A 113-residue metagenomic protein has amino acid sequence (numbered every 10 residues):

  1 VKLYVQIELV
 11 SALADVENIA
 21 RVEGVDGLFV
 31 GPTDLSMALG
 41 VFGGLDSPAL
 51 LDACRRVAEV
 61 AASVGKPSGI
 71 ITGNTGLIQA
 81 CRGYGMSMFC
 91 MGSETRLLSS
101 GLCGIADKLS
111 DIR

Functional and structural regions predicted by a protein language model:
V1-R113: Expand to "…catalyze enediolate/carbanion chemistry for C-C bond making/breaking, isomerization, decarboxylation
